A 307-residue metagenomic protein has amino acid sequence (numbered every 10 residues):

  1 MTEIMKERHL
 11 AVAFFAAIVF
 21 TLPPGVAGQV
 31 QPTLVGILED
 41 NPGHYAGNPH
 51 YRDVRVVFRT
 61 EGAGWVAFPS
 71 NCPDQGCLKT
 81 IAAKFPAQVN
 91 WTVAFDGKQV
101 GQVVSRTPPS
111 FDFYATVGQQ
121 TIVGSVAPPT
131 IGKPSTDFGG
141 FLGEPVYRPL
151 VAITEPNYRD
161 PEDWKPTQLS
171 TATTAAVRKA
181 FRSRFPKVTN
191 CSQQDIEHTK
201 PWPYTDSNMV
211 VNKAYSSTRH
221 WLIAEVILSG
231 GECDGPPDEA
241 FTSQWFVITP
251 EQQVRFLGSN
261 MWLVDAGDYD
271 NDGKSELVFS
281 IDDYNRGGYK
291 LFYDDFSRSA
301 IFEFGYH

Functional and structural regions predicted by a protein language model:
M1-T2, I18: Low-complexity intrinsically disordered segments
T2-V12: Bacterial N-terminal signal peptides that target proteins for export
V12-L22: Bacterial N-terminal signal peptides
P23-G28: Sec/Tat signal peptide C-region and signal peptidase I cleavage site
Q29-H307: Beta-propeller-forming repeat regions
